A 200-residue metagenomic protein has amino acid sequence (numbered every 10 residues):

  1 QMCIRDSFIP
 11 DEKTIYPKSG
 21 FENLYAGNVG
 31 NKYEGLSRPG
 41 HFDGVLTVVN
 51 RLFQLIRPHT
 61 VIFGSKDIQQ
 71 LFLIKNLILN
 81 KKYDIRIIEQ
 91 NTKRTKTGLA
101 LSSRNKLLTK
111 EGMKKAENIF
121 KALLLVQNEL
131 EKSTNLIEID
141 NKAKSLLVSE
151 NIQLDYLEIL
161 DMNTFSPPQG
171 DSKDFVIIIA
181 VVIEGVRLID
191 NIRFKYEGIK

Functional and structural regions predicted by a protein language model:
M2-I4: Short, small-residue-biased leader/transition segments that mark boundaries at the very start of proteins
F8-L36: Glycine/small-residue-rich loop that forms an oxyanion/phosphate-binding "nest" at active or ligand-binding sites
E12, S65-D67: Short, well-ordered beta-to-alpha junction loops that form the rim of enzyme active sites and present histidine/acidic
E22-L24, L99-L108, Q169-F175: Short, surface-exposed amphipathic charged segments that create phosphate/polyanion-binding patches used for binding
H41-L52, L73: Active-site glycine-rich loop that binds ribose-phosphate moieties when present
F53-I62: Proline-aspartate-enriched helix->loop->beta-strand connector
D67-D155, L160: Glycine-rich, Lys/Arg-enriched anion-binding loops that position phosphate/diphosphate groups for phosphoryl
K142, L146-K200: Phosphate/ribose-recognition catalytic cores of enzymes acting on nucleotide-derived substrates
